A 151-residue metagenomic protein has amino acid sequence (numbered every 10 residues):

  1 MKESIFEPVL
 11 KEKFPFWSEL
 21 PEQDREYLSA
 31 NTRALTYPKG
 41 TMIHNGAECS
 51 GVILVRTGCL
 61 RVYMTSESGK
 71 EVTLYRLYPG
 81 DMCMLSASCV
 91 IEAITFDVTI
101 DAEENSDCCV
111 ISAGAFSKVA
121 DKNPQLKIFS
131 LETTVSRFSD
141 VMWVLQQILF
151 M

Functional and structural regions predicted by a protein language model:
M1-P38, A87-V90: Cyclic nucleotide-binding regulatory module and flanking cytosolic helices
V9, C49, C83, C89 (+3 more regions): Functionally engaged cysteine thiol sites
A30, T57-C59, S136: Generic recognition of well-ordered alpha-helical segments within structured catalytic/regulatory domains
T41-E103: Cyclic nucleotide-binding regulatory domains
D121-M151: Polybasic "coupling" helices that flank or enter modular domains
